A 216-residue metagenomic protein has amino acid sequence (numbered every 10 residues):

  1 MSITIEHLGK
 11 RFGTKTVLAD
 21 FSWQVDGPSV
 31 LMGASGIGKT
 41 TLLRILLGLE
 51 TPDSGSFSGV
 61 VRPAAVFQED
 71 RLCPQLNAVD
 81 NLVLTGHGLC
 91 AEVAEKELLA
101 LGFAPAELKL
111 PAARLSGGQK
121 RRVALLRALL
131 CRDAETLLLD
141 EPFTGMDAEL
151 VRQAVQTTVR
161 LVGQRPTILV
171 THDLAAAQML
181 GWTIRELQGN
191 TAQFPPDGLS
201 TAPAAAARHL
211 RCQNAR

Functional and structural regions predicted by a protein language model:
L47: Helix-to-loop junction immediately C-terminal to a conserved catalytic motif
Q75-V93: Q-loop/switch helix immediately C-terminal to the Walker
A91-E107, L129: Conserved ABC ATPase "signature" region
P111, E141-P142: Walker B catalytic motif
P111-L115, Q119: Conserved ABC ATPase signature
V123-L130: ABC ATPase nucleotide-binding domain "signature" region
D140, D147: ABC-family nucleotide-binding domains
L187-R216: Conserved beta-strand-loop-alpha-helix hinge in the C-terminal portion of ABC ATPase nucleotide-binding domains
